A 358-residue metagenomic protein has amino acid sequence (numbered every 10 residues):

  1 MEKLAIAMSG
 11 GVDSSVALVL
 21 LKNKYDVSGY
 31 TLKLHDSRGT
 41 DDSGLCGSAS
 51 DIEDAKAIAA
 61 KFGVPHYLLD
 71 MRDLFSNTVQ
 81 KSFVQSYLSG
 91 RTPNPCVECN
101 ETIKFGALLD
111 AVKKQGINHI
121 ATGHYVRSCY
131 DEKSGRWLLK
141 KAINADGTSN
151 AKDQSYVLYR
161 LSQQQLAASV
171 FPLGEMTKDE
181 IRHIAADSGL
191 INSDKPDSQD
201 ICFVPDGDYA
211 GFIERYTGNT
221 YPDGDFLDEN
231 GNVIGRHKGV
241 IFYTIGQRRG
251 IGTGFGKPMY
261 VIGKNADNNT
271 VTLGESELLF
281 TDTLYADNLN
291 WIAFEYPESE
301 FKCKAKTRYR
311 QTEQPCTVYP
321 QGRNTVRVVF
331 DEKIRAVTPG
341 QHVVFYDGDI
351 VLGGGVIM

Functional and structural regions predicted by a protein language model:
M1-Y159, V170, D179, A186: ATP-dependent adenylation/nucleotidyltransferase module used to activate substrates
A121-R127, E132-K133, W137-M358: AMP-forming adenylation/ATP pyrophosphatase catalytic core
